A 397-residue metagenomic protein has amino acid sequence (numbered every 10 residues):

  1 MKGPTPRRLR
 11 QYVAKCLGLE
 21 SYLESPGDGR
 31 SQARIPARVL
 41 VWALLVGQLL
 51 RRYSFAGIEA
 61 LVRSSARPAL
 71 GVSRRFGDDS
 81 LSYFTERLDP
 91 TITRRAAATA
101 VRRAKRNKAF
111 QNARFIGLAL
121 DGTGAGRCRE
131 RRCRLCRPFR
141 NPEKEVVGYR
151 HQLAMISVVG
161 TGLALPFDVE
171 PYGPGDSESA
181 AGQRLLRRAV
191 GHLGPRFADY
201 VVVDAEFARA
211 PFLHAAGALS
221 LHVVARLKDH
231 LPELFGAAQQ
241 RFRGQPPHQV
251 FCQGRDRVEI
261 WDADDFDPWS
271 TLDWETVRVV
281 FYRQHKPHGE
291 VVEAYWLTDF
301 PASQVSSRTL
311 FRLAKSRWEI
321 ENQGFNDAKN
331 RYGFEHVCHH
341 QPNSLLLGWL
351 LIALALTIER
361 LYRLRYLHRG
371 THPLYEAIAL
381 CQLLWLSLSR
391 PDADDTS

Functional and structural regions predicted by a protein language model:
M1-F76, S82: Gly/serine-rich nucleotide phosphate-binding loop at the start of the catalytic core of nucleotide/ADP-ribose-handling
M1-R7, L19-E20, E24-P26, A33 (+2 more regions): A short, flexible helix-boundary coil/loop motif
L9-Y12, I58, Q304-H339: Short amphipathic alpha-helical "interface-anchor" segments enriched in bulky aromatics
G29-L40, K144-G148, K286-P287, C338-W349: Structural motif
A43-L44, I58, G77, L81 (+7 more regions): Short, conserved catalytic/metal-binding motifs centered on acidic residues
S82-T161: Active-site-proximal, Lys/Arg-enriched surface segment that forms a nucleic-acid-binding/basic interface patch
R140-R196: Electropositive, glycine- and tryptophan-enriched low-complexity nucleic-acid-binding patches
P171-V279: An internal, acidic/charged active-site-proximal segment that coordinates divalent cations and/or engages
